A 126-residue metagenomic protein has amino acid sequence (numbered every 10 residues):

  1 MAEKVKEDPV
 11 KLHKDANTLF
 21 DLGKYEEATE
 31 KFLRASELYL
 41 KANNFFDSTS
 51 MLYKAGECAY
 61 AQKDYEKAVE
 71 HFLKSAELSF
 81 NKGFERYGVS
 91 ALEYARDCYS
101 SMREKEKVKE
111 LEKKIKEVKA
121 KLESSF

Functional and structural regions predicted by a protein language model:
A2, Y39-F45, F80-E85: Flexible helix-coil transition and linker loops at the boundaries of alpha-helical arrays
K4-K41: Alpha-helical segment of the N-proximal tetratricopeptide repeat
A28, R34-A35, A55, A68 (+3 more regions): Tetratricopeptide repeat
